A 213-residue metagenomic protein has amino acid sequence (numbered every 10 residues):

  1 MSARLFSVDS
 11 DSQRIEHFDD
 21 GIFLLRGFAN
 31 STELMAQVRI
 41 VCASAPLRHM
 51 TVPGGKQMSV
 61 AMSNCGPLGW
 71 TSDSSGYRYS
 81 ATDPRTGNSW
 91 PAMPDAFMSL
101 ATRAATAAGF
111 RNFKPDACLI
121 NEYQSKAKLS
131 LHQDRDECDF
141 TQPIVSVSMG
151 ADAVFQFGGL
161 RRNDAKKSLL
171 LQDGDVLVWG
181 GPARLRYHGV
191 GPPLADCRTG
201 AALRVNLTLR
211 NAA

Functional and structural regions predicted by a protein language model:
M1-A213: Non-heme Fe(II) oxygenase metal-center motifs and adjacent flexible, charged/small-residue loops
